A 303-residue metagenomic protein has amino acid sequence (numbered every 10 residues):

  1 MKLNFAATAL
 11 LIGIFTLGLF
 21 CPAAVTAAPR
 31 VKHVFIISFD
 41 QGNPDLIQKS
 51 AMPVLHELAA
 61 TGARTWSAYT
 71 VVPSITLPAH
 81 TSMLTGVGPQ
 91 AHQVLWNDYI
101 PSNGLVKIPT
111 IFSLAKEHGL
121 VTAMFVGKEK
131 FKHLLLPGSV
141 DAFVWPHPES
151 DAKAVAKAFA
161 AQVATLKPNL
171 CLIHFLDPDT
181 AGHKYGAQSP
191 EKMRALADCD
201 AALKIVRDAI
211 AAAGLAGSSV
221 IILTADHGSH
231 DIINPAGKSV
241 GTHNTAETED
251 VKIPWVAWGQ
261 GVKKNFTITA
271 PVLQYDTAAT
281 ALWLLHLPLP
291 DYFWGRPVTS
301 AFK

Functional and structural regions predicted by a protein language model:
M1-A6: Positively charged n-region of N-terminal signal peptides that target proteins for export
A9-F20: Bacterial N-terminal signal peptides
A23-A27: Boundary at the C-terminal end of the N-terminal hydrophobic targeting segment
V31, Q41, D45-L166, T277-W283 (+1 more regions): Active-site-proximal alpha/beta segments of enzymes that process anionic O-linked groups
F35-S38, V54, D198-G241, A281: Metal-dependent active-site segment of extracytoplasmic phospho-/sulfohydrolases and closely related
D45-Q48, K132-L136, D179-Y185, H230-N234 (+1 more regions): Extracytoplasmic/secreted cell-surface and envelope-processing proteins
L84, T242-H286, T299-F302: Substrate-binding rim/cap in mid-to-C-terminal beta-strand-loop elements of soluble/periplasmic
H133-V140, A160-A201, I205: Active-site His/acidic residue clusters
